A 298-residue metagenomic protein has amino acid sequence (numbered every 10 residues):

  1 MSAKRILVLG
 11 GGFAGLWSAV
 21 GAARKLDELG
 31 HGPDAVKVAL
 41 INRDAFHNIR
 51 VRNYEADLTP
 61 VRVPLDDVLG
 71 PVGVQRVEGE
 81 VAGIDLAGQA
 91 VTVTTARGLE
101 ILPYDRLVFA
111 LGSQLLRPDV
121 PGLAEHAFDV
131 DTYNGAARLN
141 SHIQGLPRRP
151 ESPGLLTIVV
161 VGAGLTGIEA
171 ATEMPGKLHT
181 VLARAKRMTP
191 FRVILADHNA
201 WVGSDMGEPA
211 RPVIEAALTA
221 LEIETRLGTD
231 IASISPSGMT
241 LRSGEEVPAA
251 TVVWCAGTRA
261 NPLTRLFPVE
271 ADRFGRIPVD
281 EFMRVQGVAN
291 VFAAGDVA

Functional and structural regions predicted by a protein language model:
S2-A3, V74-V159, K186, V253: FAD-binding core/adjacent interface of flavoenzyme oxidoreductases
S2-E78, I168-D205, V253: Beta1-alpha1 glycine-rich phosphate/pyrophosphate-binding loop at the start of Rossmann-like nucleotide-binding domains
L9, L102-Q114, I231, M239 (+2 more regions): Short hydrophobic core segments
A14, G112-L115, A171, T258-A260: Short glycine-rich anion-binding loops that position phosphate/pyrophosphate groups of nucleotides and phosphorylated
R52-D57, A124-F128, A210, P268-E270: Short glycine-enriched, charge-decorated loop/helix-capping segments at active-site entrances that position
V72-D85, T219-I234: A conserved beta-strand/loop element that lines the FAD pocket in flavoprotein oxidoreductases
E125-L221, T225-L227: Predominantly flavin-linked oxidoreductase catalytic cores and closely associated redox partners
E125-P150, M239-T240, E246-A298: FAD-site-proximal beta/loop scaffold in flavoenzymes
